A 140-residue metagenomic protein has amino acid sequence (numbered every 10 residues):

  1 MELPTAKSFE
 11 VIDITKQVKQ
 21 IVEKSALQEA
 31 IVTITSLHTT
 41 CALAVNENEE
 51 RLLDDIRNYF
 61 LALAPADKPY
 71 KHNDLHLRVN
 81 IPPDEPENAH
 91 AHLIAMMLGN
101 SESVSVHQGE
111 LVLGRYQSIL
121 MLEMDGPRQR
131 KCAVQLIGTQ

Functional and structural regions predicted by a protein language model:
M1-Q140: Active-site histidine-anchored catalytic micro-motif
